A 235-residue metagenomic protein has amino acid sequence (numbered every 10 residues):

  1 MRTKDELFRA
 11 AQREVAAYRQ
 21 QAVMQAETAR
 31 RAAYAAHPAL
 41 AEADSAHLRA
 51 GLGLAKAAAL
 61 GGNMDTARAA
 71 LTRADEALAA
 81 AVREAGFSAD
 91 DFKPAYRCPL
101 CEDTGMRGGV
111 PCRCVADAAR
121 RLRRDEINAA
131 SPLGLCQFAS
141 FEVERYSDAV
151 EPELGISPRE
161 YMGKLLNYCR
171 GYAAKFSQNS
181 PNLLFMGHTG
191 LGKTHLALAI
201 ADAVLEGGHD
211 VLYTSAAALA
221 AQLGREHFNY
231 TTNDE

Functional and structural regions predicted by a protein language model:
M1-E14, Y18-D44: Short, charge/polar-rich alpha-helical segments
Y18-Q21, A36-A57, A74-A81: Non-transmembrane amphipathic alpha-helical segments
M64-P99: Short, charged low-complexity linear segments at domain edges
G86-C136: Interdomain "pre-motor" coupling segment immediately N-terminal to P-loop NTPase/helicase cores
Q137-L183: Pre-Walker A (pre-P-loop) alpha-helix and adjacent loop at the N terminus of AAA/AAA+ ATPase modules, a conserved
V150-G163, L205-E235: Short glycine-rich substrate-engagement loop in P-loop NTPases that contacts/grips substrate
N179-L196: Walker A/P-loop nucleotide-binding motif
H195-G208: P-loop NTPase Walker A phosphate-binding motif
